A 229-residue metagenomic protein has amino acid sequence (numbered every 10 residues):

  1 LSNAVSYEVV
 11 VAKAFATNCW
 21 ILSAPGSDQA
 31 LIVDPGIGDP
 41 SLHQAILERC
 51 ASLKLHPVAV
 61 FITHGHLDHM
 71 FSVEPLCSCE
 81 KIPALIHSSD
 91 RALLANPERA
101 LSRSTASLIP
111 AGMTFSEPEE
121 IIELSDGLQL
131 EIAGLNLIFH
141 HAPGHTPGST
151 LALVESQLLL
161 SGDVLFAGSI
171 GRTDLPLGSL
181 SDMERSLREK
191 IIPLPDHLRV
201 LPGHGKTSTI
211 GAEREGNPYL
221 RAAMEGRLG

Functional and structural regions predicted by a protein language model:
L1-S6, L108-G112, A133-L135: Short Pro/Gly-enriched beta-strand edge/turn motifs at strand-loop
N3-L53, L151-G162: Conserved beta-strand hairpin/beta-sheet module of binuclear metal-dependent hydrolase folds, prominently
V10-A12, E119-I121, H141-P143: Short Gly/Pro-enriched turn/cap motifs at secondary-structure boundaries
W20, I122, G127-L128, T150 (+1 more regions): Residue-level detector of beta-strand structural context in well-folded domains
L22, T63, A142: Conserved S/T- and glycine-rich ATP-binding loop of Class I adenylate-forming
D28, I37-G38, S52, A100-T105 (+1 more regions): Metallo-beta-lactamase
G38-H43, L47-Q129, E215-A223: Active-site HxH/HxHxD metal-binding segment of metal-dependent hydrolases
